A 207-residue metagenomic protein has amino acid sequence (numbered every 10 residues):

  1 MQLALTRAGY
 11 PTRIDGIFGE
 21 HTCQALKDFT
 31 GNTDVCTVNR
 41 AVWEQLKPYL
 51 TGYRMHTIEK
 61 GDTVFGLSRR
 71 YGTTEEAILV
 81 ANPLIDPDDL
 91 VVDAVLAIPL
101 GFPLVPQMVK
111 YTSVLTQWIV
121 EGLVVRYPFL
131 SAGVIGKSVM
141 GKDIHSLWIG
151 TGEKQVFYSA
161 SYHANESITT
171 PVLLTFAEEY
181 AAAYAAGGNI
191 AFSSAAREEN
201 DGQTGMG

Functional and structural regions predicted by a protein language model:
M1, E20-Q24, D28-G207: M14 metallocarboxypeptidase catalytic domain recognition
L3-D15: Extracellular-facing binding/remodeling surfaces
